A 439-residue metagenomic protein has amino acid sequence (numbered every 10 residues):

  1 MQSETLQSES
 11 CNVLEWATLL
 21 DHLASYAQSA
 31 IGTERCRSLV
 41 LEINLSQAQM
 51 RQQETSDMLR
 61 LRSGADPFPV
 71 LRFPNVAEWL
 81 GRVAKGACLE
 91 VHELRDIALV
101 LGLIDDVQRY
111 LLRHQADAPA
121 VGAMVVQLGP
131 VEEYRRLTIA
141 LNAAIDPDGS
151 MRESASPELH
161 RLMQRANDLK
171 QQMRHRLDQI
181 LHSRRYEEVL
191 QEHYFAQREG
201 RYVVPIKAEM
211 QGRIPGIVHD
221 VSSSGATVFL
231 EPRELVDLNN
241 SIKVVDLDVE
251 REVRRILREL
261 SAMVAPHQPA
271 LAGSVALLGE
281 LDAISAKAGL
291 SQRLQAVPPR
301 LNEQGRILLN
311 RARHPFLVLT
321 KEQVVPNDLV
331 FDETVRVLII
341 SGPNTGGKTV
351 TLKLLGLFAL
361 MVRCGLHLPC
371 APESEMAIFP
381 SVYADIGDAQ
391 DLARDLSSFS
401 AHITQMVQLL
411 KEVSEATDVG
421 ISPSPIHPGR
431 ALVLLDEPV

Functional and structural regions predicted by a protein language model:
M1-L162, H267-A288: Conserved amphipathic alpha-helical "coupling/scaffold" segments that transmit conformational changes between domains
A84-E90, L112-D117, R176-H193, A286-V297 (+2 more regions): Active-site phosphate-binding and catalytic loops of NTP-dependent enzymes
E133-G149, D237-R258: Extended, charged coiled-coil "arm/hinge" scaffolds of SMC/Rad50-like chromosome-maintenance ATPases and other large
H160-Q211, L290: Extended, Lys/Arg-enriched charged tracts that mediate electrostatic binding to polyanionic substrates
L162, A166-L169, V245, V249-I284: Intracellular alpha-helical coupling/juxtamembrane segments of multi-pass membrane proteins
Y194, R198-P232, N239, L301-P326: SMC-family hinge/dimerization module
A262-V318: Phosphate-binding P-loop/Walker A region and its immediate neighborhood
L294-Q295, N302-V439: ATPase nucleotide-binding head domains, primarily ABC-like/P-loop NTPase cores
